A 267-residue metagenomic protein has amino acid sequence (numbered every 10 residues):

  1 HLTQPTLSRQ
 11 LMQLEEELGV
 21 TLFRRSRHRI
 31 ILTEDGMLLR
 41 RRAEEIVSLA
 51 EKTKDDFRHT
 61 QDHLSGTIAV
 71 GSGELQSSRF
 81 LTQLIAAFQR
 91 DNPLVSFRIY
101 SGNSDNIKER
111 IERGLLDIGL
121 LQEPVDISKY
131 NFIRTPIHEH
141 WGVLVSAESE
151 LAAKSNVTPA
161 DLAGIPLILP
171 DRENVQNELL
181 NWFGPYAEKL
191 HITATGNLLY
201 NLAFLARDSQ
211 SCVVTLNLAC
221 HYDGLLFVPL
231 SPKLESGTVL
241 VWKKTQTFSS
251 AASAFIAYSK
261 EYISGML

Functional and structural regions predicted by a protein language model:
L2-T6, Q10: Helix-turn-helix DNA-binding motif, specifically the short coil turn and the N-cap/start of the second
E15-L32: A short LG(V/I)-centered, amphipathic sequence patch enriched for acidic residue(s) preceding the LG motif
E17-L18, L39-Q61: Alpha-helical linker/hinge and terminal dimerization helices associated with HTH transcriptional regulators
Q61, Y130-W141, V145-L167, S250-S253: Flexible hinge/capping segments at coil-to-helix
S65-D126, T195-L198: Central regulatory/effector-binding core of bacterial HTH transcription factors
F80, V228-L267: A late-sequence structural motif
Q122, I165-A187, F248-I256, M266: Secondary-structure junction motif
S128-R134, H138-H140, N197-T247: Beta-alpha-beta core module
